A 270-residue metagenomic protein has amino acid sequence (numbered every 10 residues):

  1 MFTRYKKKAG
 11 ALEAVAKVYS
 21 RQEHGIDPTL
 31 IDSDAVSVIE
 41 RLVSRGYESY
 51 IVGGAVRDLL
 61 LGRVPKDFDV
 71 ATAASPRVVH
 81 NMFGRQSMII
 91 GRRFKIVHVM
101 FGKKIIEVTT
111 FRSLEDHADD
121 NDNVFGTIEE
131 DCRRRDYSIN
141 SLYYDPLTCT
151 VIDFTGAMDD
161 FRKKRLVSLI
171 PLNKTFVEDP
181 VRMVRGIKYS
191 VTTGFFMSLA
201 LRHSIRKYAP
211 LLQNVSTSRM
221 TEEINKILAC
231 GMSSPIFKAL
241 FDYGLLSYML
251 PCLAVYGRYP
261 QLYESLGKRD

Functional and structural regions predicted by a protein language model:
M1-D270: Catalytic cores of the polymerase beta-like nucleotidyltransferase superfamily and closely associated nucleotide
